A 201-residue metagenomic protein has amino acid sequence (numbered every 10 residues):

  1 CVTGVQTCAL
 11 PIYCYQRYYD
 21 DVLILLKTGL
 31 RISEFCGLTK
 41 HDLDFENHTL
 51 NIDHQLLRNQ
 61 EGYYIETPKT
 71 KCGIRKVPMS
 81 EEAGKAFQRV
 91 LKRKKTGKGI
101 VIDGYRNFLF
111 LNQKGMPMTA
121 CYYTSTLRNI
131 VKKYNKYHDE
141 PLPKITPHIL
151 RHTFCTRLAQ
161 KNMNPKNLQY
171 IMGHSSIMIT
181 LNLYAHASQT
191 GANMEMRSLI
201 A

Functional and structural regions predicted by a protein language model:
C1-C8: Single conserved hydrophobic/aromatic residue that forms the stacking wall/gate of nucleotide- or nucleobase-binding
A9, E61-I65, K161, N182 (+1 more regions): DNA/chromatin major-groove-contacting recognition/catalytic segments
A9-L38, E46, C72-I74, E82 (+1 more regions): Basic, Lys/Arg- and aromatic-enriched nucleic-acid-binding interface segment
P11-Y18, T28, V77, K95-F108 (+3 more regions): Short, basic (Lys/Arg/His-rich) helix/loop patches that form interaction surfaces in the mid-to-C-terminal regions
T28, G37-K95: Conserved tyrosine-mediated DNA breakage-rejoining catalytic core shared by Y-recombinases
D42-T49, M163-L183: Short, polar N-cap/turn motifs at the start of nucleic acid-interacting alpha helices
D53, S80, L111-Q113, A185: Residue-level detector of conserved, well-ordered beta-strand and adjacent loop positions that form binding/recognition
